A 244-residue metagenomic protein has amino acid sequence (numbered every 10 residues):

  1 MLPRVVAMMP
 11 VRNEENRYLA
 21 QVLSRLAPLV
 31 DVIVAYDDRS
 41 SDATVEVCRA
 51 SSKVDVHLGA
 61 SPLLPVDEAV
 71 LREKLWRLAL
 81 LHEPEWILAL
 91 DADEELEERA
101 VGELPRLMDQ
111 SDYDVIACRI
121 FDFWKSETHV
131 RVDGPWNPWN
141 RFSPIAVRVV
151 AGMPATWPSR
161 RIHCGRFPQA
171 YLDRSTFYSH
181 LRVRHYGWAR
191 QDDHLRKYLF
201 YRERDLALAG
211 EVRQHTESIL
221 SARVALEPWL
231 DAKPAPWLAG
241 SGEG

Functional and structural regions predicted by a protein language model:
P3-M9, L26, D31-A35, V183: Hydrophobic targeting segments
N13-L29: Short, well-formed alpha-helical segments that are part of the catalytic scaffolds of diverse glycosyltransferases
R17, P62-R72: A short, glycine-/small-residue-rich helix N-cap motif at loop->alpha-helix starts within glycosyltransferase
L29, A50-K53: Short, structured coil segments at secondary-structure junctions
Y36-V47, A60-L63: A conserved acidic beta->alpha catalytic loop
E68-E73, E95-G244: Catalytic-site signature of metal-activated, phosphate-bearing donor transferases, centered on the GT-A/GT-A-like
E73-W86: Active-site nucleotide-sugar/metal-binding loop of Leloir-type enzymes
E83-E97: Short beta-strand-to-loop acidic/aromatic patch adjacent to the donor-nucleotide binding site
